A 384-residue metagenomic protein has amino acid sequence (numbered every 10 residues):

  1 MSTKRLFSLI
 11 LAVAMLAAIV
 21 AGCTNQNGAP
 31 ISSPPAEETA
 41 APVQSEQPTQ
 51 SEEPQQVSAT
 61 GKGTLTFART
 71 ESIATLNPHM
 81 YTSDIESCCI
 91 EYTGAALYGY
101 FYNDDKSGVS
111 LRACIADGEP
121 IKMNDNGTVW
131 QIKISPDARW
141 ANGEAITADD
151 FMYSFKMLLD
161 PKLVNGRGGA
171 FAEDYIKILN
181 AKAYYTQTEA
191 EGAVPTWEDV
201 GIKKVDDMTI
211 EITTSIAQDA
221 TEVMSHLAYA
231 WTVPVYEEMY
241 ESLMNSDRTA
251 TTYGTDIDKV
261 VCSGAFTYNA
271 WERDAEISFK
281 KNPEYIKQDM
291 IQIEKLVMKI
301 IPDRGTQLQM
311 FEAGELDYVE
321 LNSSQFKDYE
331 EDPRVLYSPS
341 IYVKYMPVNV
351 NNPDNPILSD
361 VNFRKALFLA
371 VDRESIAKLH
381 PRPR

Functional and structural regions predicted by a protein language model:
T3-L6, A18, G22, T128 (+3 more regions): Extracytoplasmic/periplasmic ligand-capture domains
L11, M15-I19: Hydrophobic core
C23-S33: Bacterial lipoprotein signal-peptidase II cleavage site
A40-L65: N-terminal low-complexity, Pro/Thr/Ser-rich intrinsically disordered segments that act as propeptides or flexible
A68-D125, V261-C262: N-terminal lobe/hinge region of extracytoplasmic solute-binding protein
R69-E91, I115-A116, G166, T221-P234 (+2 more regions): A structural "hinge/loop" feature
Y102-N103, W197-E198, I216-Q218, S225-I291 (+1 more regions): Gly/Pro-rich hinge or "lid" segments in bacterial periplasmic/extracellular proteins
G166-S242: Surface-exposed binding/hinge segments that line and control ligand-binding clefts or catalytic entry sites
